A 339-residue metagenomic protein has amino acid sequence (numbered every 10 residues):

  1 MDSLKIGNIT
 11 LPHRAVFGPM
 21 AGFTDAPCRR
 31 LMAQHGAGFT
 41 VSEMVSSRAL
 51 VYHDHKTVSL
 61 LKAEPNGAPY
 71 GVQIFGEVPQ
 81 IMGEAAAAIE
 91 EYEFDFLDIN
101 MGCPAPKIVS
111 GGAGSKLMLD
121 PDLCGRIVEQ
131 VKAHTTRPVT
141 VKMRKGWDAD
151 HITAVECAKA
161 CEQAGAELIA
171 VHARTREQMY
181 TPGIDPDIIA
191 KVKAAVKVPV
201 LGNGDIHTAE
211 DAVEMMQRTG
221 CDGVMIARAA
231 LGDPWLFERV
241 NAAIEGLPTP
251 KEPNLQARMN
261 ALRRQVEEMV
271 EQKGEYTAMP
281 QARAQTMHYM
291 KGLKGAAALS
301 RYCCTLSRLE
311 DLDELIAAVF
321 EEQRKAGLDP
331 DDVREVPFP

Functional and structural regions predicted by a protein language model:
M1-S3, L11, A15, A21 (+7 more regions): Alpha/beta catalytic cores of nucleotide-metabolism and tRNA/nucleoside-modifying enzymes
D2-K5, M20-D95: Glycine-rich, positively charged N-terminal anion/phosphate-binding segment
L4-V16, R48-P69, C103-G111, V131-T140 (+1 more regions): N-terminal small/glycine-rich loop or linker at the start of catalytic domains across soluble metabolic enzymes
A15-P19, T40-S42, Y70-I74, L97 (+4 more regions): Hydrophobic faces of well-ordered beta-strands that scaffold small-molecule active sites in alpha/beta enzyme cores
M20-G22, V45-S47, F75-E77, G102-P104 (+4 more regions): Active-site beta-loop-alpha junctions enriched in small/polar residues
Q34, G83-A113, P121-V200, V213-E214 (+1 more regions): Alpha/beta enzyme core
